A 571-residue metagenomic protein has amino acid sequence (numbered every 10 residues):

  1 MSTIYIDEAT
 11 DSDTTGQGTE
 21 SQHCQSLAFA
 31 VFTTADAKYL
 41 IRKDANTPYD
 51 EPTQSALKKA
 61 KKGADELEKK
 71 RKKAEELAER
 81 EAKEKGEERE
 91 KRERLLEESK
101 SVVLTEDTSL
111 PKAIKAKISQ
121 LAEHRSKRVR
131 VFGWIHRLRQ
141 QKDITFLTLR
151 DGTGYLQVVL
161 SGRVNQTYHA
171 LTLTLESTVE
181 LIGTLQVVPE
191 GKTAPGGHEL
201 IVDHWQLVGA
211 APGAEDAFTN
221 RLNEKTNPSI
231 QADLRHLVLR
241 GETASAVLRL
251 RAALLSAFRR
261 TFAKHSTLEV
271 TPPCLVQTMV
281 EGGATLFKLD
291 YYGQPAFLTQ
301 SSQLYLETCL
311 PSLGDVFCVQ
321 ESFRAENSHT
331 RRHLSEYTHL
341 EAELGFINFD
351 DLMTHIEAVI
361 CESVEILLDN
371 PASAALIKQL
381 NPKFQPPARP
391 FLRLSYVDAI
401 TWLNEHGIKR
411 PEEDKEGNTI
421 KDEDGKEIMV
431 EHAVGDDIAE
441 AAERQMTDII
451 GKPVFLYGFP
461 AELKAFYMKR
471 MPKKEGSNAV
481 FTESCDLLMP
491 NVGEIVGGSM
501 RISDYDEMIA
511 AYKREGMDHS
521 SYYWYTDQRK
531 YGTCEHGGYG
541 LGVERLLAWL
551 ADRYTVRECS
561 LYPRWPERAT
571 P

Functional and structural regions predicted by a protein language model:
M1-Q17, C24-A30: Eukaryotic N-terminal targeting leaders
E20-Q120: OB/S1-fold single-stranded nucleic-acid-binding modules and their adjacent gly/ser/pro-rich low-complexity linkers
E76, K192-G197, T271-Q277, L368-K383: Short, glycine/acidic-rich hinge or "gate" loops at secondary-structure transitions that mediate conformational
V102-I347, D527, A548: Class II aminoacyl-tRNA synthetase-like tRNA-binding/catalytic domains
R139, L181-G183, V187-P189, G209 (+9 more regions): A generic secondary-structure signal for well-formed alpha-helical elements
V280-E281, V359-V492, R514-T533: Metal-assisted phosphate- and nucleotidyl-transfer catalytic regions
P311-E321, T330, L334-N348, G451-P571: TRNA-recognition modules of translation machinery and tRNA-sensing kinases, especially anticodon-binding
S312-L313, N348-D369: His/Asp/Glu-rich mid-to-C-terminal helical/loop segments that flank catalytic regions of hydrolases
